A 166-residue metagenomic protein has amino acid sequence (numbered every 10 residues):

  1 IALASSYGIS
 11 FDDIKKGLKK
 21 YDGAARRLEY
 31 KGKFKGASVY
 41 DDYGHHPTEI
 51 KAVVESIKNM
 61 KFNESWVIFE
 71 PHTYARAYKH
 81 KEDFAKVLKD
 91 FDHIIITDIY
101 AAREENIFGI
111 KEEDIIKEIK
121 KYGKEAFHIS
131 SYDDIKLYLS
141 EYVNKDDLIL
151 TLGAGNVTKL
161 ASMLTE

Functional and structural regions predicted by a protein language model:
I1-H93: Nucleotide phosphate-binding/pyrophosphate-handling subdomain across enzymes that bind or process nucleotide phosphates
V39-D42, A126, I149: Generic structural signal for residues in well-ordered beta-strands
H45, P71-Y74, I99-A102, A154-V157: Short glycine-rich anion-binding loops that position phosphate/pyrophosphate groups of nucleotides and phosphorylated
A52, K79-K81, I107-F108, S140 (+1 more regions): Short amphipathic alpha-helical segments
I68-E70, T97, I129, L152: Generic beta-strand/beta-sheet core signal
A85-K145: C-terminal helical cap/extension that packs against the catalytic core of soluble nucleotide-cofactor enzymes
D134-T165: A glycine-rich beta-strand to alpha-helix segment that forms a phosphate/ribose-binding loop at ligand/cofactor sites
